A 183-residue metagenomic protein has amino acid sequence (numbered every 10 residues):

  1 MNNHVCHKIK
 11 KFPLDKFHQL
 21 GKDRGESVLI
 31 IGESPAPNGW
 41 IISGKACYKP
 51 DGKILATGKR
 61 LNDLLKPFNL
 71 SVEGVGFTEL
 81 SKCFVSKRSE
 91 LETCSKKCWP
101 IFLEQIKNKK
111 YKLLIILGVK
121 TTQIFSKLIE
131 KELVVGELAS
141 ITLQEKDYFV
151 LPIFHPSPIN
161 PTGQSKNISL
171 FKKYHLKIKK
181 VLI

Functional and structural regions predicted by a protein language model:
M1-L133, Y148-T162, L170, K177: A polyanion-binding, active-site-adjacent surface
V134-K146: Short acidic-hydrophobic surface loop/beta-edge motif
K173-I183: C-terminal alpha-helix
